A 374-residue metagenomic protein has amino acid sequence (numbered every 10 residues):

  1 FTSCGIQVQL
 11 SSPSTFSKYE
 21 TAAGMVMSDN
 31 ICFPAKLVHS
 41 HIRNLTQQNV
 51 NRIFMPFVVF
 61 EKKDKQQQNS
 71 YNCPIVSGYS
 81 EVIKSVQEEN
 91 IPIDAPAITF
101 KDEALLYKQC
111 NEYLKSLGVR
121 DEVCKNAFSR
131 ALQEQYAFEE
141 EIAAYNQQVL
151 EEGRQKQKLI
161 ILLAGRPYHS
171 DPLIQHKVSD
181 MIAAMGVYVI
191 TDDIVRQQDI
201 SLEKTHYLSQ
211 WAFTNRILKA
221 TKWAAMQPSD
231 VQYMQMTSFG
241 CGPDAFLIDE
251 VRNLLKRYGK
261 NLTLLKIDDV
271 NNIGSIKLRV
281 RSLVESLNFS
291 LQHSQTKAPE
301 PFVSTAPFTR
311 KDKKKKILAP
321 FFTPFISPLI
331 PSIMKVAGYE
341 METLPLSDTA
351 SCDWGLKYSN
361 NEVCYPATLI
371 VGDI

Functional and structural regions predicted by a protein language model:
T2-I374: An N-terminal assembly and electron-transfer interface module characteristic of large anaerobic redox and radical
